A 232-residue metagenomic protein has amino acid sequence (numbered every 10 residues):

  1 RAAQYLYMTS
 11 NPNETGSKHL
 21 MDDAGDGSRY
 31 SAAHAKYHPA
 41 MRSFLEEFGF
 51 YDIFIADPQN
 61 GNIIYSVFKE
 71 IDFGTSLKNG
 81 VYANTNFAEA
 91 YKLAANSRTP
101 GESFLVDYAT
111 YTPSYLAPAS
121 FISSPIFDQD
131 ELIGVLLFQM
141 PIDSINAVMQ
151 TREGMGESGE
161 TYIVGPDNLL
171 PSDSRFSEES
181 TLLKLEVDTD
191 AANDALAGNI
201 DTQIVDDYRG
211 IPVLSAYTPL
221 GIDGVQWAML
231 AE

Functional and structural regions predicted by a protein language model:
R1-G25: Alpha-helical transmembrane helix bundles of large polytopic membrane transport and channel proteins
D22-Q139, N199-V213: Extracytoplasmic/periplasmic ligand-binding sensor regions of membrane-associated signaling proteins
S43-F44, T151-E153: Short consensus segments that form the blades of beta-propeller domains, in both extracellular/periplasmic
F54, E160-Y162: Conserved beta-strand cores of small sensory beta-sandwich domains that regulate signal transduction, primarily PAS/PAC
N62-F68, N168-R175: Amphipathic coiled-coil signal-relay and dimerization helices
T75-K78, N146-M149, T181-L185: A short, polar/proline- and glycine-enriched secondary-structure boundary/capping micro-motif
T110, A117, I122-F138, Y162-D167 (+1 more regions): Extracellular/periplasmic juxtamembrane segments that couple receptor/chemosensory ectodomains to their
F138-M149, E232: Helix-start (N-cap) segments at beta->loop->alpha junctions that couple sensory/regulatory domains to adjoining helices
